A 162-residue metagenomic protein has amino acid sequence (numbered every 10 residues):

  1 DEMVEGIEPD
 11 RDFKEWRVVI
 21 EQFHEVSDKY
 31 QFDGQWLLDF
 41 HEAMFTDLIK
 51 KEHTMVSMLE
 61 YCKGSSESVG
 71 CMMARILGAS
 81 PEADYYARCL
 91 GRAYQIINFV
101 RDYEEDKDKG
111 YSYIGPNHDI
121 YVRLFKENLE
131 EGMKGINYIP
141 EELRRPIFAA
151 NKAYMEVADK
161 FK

Functional and structural regions predicted by a protein language model:
E2-Y94, V100-K162: Catalytic cores of Mg2+-dependent Asp-rich isoprenoid enzymes
